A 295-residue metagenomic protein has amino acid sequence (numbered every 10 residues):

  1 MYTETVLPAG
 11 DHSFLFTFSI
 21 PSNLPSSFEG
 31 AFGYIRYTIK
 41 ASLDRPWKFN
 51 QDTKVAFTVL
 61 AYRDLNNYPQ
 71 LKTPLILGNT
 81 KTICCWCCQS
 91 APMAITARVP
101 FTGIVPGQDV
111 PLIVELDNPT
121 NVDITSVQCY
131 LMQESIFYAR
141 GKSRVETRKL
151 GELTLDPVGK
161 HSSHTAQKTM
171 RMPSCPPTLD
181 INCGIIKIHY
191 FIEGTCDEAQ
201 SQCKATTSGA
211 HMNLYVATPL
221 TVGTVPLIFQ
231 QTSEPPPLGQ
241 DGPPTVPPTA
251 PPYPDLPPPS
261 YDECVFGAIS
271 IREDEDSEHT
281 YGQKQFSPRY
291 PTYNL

Functional and structural regions predicted by a protein language model:
M1-L295: C-terminal beta-sandwich interaction modules and adjacent acidic, Ser/Thr/Pro/Gly-rich low-complexity tails used
